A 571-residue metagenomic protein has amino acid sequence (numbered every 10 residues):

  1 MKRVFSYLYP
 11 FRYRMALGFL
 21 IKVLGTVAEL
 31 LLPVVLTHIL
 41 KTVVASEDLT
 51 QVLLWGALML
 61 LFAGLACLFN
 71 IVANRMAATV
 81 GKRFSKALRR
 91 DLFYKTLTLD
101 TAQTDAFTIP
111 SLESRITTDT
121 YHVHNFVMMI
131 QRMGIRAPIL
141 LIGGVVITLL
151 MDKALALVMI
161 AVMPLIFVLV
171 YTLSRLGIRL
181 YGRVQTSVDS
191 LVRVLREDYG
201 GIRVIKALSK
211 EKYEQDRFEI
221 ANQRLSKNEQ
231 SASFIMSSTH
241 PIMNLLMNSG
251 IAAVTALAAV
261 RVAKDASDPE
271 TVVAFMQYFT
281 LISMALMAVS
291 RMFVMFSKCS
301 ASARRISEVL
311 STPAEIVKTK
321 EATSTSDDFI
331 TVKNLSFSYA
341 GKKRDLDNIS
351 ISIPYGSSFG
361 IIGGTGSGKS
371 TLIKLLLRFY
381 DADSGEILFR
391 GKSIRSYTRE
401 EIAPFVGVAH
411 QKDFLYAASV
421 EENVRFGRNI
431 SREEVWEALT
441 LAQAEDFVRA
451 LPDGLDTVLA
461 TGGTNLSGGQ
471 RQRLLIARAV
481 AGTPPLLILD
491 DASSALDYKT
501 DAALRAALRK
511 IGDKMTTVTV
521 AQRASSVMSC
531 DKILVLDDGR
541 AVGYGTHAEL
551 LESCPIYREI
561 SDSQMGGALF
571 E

Functional and structural regions predicted by a protein language model:
M1-P10, L112: A short amphipathic helical element positioned immediately N-terminal to and/or at the very start of a transmembrane
Y9-Y13, A77, T98-A102, T118-Q131 (+8 more regions): An intracellular "coupling" helix at the cytosolic face of ABC transporter transmembrane type-1 domains
M15-V72, M76, L149-A154, D265-P269: Transmembrane helix-loop-helix hairpins at lipid-water interfaces of multipass membrane proteins, especially the type-1
L20, L24, A28-L32, F69 (+5 more regions): Hydrophobic alpha-helical transmembrane segments of ABC transporter permease domains
E47-L53, I147-P164, S231-R305, V309-L310: Helix-loop-helix
Y199-R203, F279-G341, D381-S384, L388 (+2 more regions): ABC transporter TMD-NBD coupling linker
T325-E571: ABC-type nucleotide-binding domain
